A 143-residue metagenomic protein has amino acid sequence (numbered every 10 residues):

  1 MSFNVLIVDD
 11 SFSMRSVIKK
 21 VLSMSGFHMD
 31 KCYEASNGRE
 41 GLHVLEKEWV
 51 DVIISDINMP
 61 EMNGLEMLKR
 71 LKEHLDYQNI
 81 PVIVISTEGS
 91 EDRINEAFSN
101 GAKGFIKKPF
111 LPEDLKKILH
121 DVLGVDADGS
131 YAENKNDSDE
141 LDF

Functional and structural regions predicted by a protein language model:
F12-Y33: Two-component/phosphorelay signaling modules centered on CheY-like receiver
E34-H43, G64: Helix N-cap/capping motif at the beta->alpha junctions
H43, L65-Q78: Short amphipathic alpha-helix used as the core "switch/output" element in two-component signaling
M59: Receiver (REC) domain active-site loop signature in two-component systems and cognate sites in sensor histidine kinases
E66, G89-G104, K117: Alpha4 helix (beta4-alpha4-beta5 surface) of REC/receiver domains from two-component response regulators
F110-L119: C-terminal output helix
A127-F143: CheY-like receiver
